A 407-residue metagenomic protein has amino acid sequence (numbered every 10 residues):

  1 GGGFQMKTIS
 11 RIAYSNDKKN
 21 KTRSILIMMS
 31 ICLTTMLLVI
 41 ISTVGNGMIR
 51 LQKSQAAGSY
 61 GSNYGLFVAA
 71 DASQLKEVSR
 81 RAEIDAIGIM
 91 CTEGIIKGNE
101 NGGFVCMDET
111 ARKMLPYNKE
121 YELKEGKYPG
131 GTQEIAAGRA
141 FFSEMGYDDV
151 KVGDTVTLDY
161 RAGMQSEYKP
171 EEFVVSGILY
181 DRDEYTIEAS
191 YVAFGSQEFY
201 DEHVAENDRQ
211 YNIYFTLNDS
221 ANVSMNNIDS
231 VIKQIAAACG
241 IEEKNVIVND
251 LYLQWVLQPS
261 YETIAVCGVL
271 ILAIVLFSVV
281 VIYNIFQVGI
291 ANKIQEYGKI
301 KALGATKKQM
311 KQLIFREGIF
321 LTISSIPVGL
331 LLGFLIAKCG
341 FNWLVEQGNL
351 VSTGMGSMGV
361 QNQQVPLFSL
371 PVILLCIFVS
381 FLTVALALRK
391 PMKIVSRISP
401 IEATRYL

Functional and structural regions predicted by a protein language model:
G1-I25, N292-G298, A302, T306-K308 (+2 more regions): Feature of multi-pass inner-membrane transport and sensor proteins that recognizes transmembrane helices together
Q5-I9, E167, I247-Y261, A302 (+4 more regions): Juxtamembrane loop-helix boundary motifs flanking transmembrane segments in multi-pass membrane proteins
I9, I40-S59, K338, N342 (+1 more regions): Sec-dependent signal peptide cleavage junction
A13, M310-I323: Short hydrophobic alpha-helical segments within the ABC transporter permease transmembrane module
T22-I49, Q258-K299, G318-G333, V372-T383: Hydrophobic alpha-helical transmembrane segments of multi-pass inner-membrane transport and secretion
N46-Q254: Basic-flanked hydrophobic alpha-helices used for secretion and membrane insertion
E144, V288, K299-I300, L313: Short alpha-helical segment immediately N-terminal to, or the first helix within, an HTH/HTH-like DNA-binding domain
Q234-N249, V288-N292, G329-E346: Alpha-helical transmembrane segments of integral membrane proteins, especially early/N-terminal helices
